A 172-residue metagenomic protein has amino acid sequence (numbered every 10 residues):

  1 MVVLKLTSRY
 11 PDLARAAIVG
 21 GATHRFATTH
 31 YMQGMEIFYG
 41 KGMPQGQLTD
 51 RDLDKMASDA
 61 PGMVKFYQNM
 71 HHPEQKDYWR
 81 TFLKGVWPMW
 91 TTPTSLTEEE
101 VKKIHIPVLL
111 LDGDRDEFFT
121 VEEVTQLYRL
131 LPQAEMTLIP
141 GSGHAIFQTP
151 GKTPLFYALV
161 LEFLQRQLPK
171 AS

Functional and structural regions predicted by a protein language model:
M1-R9, L13-D59: Flexible "cap/lid" loop of the alpha/beta hydrolase fold
L4, T125-Q126, A158: Active-site phosphate/pyrophosphate- and oxyanion-stabilizing loops and adjacent acidic/basic residues in soluble
P61-D77, T81-L83: Short glycine/proline- and acidic residue-enriched helix-loop micro-motifs that form flexible lids or anion-recognition
K84-E100: Active-site nucleophile elbow and catalytic-triad environment of alpha/beta-hydrolase enzymes
T97, I106, T120-R129: Short alpha-helix in the alpha/beta-hydrolase fold that links the catalytic acid
I104, L110-D112: Short beta-strand/loop motif that positions the catalytic acidic residue of the alpha/beta-hydrolase fold
R115-F119, A145-I146: Acidic catalytic loop of the alpha/beta-hydrolase fold
A134-S172: Catalytic active-site module of serine/aspartate enzymes centered on a nucleophile-bearing elbow/loop
